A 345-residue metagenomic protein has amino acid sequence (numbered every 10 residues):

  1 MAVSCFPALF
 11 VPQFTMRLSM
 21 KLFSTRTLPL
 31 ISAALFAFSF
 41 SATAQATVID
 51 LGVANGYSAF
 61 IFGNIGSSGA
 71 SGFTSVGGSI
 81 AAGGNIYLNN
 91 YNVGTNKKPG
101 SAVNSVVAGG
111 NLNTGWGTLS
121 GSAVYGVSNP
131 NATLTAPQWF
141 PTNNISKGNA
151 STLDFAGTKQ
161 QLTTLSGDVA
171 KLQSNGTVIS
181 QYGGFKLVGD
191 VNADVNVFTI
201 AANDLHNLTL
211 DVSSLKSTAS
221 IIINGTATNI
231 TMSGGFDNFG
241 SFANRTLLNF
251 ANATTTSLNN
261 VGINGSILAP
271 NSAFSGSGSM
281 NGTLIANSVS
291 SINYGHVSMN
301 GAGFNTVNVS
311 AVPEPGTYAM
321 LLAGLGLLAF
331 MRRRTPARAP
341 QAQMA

Functional and structural regions predicted by a protein language model:
R17-R26, E314, R333: Positively charged n-region of N-terminal signal peptides that target proteins for export
S24, I31-F38, A42-A46, V307-L328: Short, threonine-centered small-residue motifs that mark membrane-proximal processing/anchoring sites and TM-junction
Q45-L119, T164-V309: Long, polar low-complexity repeats
N96-G100, S120-S122, P137, K147 (+1 more regions): Core subunits and conserved enzymes of cellular information-processing and envelope-translocation systems across
L112-Q138: A generic, well-ordered mixed alpha/beta core segment in the N-terminal half of proteins
A329-A345: C-terminal membrane-anchoring or membrane-association module
